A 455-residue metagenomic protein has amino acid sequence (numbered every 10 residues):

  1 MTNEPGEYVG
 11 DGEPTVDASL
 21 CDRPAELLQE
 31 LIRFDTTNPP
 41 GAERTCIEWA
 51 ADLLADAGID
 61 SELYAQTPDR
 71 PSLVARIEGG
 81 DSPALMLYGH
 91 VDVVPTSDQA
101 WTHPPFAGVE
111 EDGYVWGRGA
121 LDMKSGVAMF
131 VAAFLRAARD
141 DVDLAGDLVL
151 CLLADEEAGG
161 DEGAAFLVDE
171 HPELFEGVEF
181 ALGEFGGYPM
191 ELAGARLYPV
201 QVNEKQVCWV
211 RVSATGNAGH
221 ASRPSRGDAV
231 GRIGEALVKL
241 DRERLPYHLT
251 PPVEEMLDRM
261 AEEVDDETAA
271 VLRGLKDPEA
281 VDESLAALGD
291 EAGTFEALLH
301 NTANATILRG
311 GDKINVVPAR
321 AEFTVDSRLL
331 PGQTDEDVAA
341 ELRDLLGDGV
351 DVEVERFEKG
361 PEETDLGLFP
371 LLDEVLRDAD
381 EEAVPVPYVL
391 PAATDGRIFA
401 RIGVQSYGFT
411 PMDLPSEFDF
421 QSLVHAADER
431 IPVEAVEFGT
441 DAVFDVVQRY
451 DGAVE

Functional and structural regions predicted by a protein language model:
T2-A120, A137-G146, V325: Acidic/His- and Gly-rich active-site-bordering loop/insert found across diverse amide/peptide-bond hydrolases
T2-E4, G10, E176, G186-R196 (+4 more regions): Metal-dependent amide/peptide-bond hydrolase catalytic core, centered on the "pita-bread" metallohydrolase fold
P39, V93-V94, D155-A158, G187-M190 (+1 more regions): Solvent-exposed loop/turn segments at secondary-structure junctions within structured extracellular/periplasmic domains
P83-M86, E179-A181, Q405-S406: Structural motif
Y88-H90, L152, G183-E184, S213 (+1 more regions): Short beta-strand segments
V115, L121-P199: Acidic/histidine-rich catalytic neighborhood of metal-dependent amide-processing enzymes
S125-R136, R232-E235, F438, A442: Short amphipathic alpha-helical face segments that pack within enzyme cores and frequently flank/anchor catalytic
